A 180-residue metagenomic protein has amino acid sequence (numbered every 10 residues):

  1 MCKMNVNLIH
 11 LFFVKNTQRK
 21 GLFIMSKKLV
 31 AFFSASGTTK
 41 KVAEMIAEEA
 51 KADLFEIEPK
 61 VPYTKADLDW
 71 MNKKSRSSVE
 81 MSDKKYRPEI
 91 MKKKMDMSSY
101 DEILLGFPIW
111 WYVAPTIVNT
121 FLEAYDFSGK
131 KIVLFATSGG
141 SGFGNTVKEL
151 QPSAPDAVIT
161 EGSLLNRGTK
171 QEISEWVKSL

Functional and structural regions predicted by a protein language model:
V6, H10-E102, Y112-A114, N119 (+2 more regions): N-terminal beta1-alpha1-beta2 submodule of the flavodoxin-like/Rossmannoid cofactor-binding fold
A50-A52, K130, A157-V158: A structural micro-motif
M97, E123-G129, S153-A154: Short, conserved loop/helix-junction motifs that constitute active-site signature segments in enzyme catalytic cores
F107-P108: Glycine-rich, N-terminal phosphate-binding loop of Rossmann-like dinucleotide-binding domains
W111-Y112, G140: Acidic catalytic loop of the alpha/beta-hydrolase fold
V133-N166: Short, glycine-/small-residue-rich phosphate/pyrophosphate-handling segment
